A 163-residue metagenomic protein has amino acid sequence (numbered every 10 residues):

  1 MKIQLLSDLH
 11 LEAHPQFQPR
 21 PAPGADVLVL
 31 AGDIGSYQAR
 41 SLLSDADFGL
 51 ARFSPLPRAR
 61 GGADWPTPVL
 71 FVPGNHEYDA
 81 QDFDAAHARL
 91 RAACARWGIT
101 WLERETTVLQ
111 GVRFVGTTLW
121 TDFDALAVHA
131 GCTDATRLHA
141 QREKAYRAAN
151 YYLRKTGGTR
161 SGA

Functional and structural regions predicted by a protein language model:
M1-F71, D79-A85: N-terminal active-site segment of His-dependent metallophosphoesterases
M1-Q4, T106-G116, A140: Beta-strand-turn-beta hairpins that frame and shape the catalytic cleft of phosphate-ester-processing enzymes
H10, G35, N75-E77, T106-T107 (+1 more regions): Catalytic metal-binding/acid-base residues of hydrolase active sites
P21, I99-V108: Short acidic low-complexity segments
S44-F48, Y78, A95-G98, A148: Acidic, metal/ion-coordinating pockets
P68-L70, T100, R113: Proline-centered loop/turn at the N-terminus of a beta-strand
Q81-E103: Glycine/small-residue-rich loop that forms an oxyanion/phosphate-binding "nest" at active or ligand-binding sites
V115-A163: Active-site-proximal loop/helix segment associated with metal-binding centers of metalloenzymes
